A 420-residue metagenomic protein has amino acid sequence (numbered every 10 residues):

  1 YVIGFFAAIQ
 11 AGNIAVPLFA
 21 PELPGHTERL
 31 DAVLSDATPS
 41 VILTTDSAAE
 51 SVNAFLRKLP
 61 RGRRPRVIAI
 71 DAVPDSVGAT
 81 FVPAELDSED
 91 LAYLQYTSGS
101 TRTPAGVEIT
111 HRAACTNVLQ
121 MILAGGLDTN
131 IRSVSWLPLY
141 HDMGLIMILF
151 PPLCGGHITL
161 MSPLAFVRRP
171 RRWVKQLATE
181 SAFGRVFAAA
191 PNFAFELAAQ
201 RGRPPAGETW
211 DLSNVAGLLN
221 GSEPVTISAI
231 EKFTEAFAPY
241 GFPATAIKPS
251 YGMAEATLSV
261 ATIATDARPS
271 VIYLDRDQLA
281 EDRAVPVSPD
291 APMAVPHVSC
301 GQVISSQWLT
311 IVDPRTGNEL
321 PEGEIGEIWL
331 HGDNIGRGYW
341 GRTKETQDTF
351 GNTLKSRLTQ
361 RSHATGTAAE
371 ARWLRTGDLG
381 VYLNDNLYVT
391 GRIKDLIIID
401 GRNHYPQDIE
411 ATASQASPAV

Functional and structural regions predicted by a protein language model:
Y1-P24, S135-P138, N403: Conserved AMP-binding/adenylate-forming
F5-P17, D36, H141, P152-C154 (+1 more regions): Short hydrophobic alpha-helices that are characteristic scaffold elements of the AMP-binding
Q10-G78, P191-N192, L197: Structural core segment of the AMP-binding/adenylate-forming
N13-V33, D46-A48, G156-T179, Y405-I409: ATP-dependent adenylate-forming carboxylate-activation enzymes
V67-Y96, R102-T103, N117, L123-R132: Conserved pre-ATP/AMP-binding loop-to-beta segment of ANL
C115-R132, D142-V186, R201-P205: Conserved AMP-binding/adenylation subdomain of ANL enzymes
F183-A189, A199-A294, W308-L309, R315-E319 (+1 more regions): Gly/Ser/Thr-rich phosphate-binding loop
H297-T310, P314-G323, E327-N403: Conserved ATP-binding/catalytic segment of the ANL
